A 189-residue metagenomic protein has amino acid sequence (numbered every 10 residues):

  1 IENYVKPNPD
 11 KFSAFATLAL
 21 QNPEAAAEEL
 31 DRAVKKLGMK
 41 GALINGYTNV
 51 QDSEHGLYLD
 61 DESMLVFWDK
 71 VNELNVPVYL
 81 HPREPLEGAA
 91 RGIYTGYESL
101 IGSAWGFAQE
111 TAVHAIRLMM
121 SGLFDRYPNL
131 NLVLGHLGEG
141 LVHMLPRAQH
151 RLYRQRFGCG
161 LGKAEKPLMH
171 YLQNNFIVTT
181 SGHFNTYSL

Functional and structural regions predicted by a protein language model:
E2-E28, H183-L189: Metal-cofactor-binding active-site regions of metalloenzymes
V5, D31-L189: Catalytic pocket-lining loop regions of alpha/beta-barrel enzymes, especially the amidohydrolase/enolase/GH5 lineages
